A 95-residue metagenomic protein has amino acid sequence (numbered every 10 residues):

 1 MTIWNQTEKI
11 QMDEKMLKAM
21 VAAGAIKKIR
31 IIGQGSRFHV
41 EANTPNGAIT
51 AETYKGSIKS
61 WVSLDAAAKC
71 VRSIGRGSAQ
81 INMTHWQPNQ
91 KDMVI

Functional and structural regions predicted by a protein language model:
T2-E41: Short N-terminal "domain-start" leader segments that mark the transition from disordered tails or signal peptides into
W4, A19, E52-Y54, I95: Eukaryotic phosphotyrosine signaling hubs
R30-K55, I81-W86: Short aromatic-glycine-(Arg/Gly/Cys) micro-motifs in beta-strand/loop hairpins
P45, I49-T50, R72-I74, K91: Peripheral peptide segments
S57-S60: An anionic, turn-rich surface loop/hairpin at beta-sheet edges that serves as a generic interaction/coordination patch
V62-G75: A short, charged, amphipathic alpha-helix used as a generic interaction element across diverse proteins
I74-N82: Short arginine-rich
Q87-I95: Intrinsically disordered, low-complexity charged/polar segments
